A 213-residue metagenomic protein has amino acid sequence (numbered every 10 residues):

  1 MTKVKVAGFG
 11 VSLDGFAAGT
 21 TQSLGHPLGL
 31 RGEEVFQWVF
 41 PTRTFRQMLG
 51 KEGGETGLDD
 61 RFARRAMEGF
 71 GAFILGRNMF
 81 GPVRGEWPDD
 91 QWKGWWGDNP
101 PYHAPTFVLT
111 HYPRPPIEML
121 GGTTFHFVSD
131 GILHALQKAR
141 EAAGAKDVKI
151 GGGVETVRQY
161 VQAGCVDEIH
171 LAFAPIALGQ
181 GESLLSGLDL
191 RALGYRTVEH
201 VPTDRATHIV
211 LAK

Functional and structural regions predicted by a protein language model:
M1-K213: Enzymes that bind and transform nitrogen-containing heteroaromatic metabolites
